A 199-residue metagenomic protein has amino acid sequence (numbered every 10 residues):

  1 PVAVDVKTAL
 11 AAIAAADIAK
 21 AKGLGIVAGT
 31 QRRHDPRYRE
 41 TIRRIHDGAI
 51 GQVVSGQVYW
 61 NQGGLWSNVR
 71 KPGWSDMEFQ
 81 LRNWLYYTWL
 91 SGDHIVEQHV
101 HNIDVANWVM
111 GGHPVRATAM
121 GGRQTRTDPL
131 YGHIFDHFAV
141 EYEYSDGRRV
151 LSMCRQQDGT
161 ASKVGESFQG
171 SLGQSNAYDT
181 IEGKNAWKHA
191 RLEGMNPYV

Functional and structural regions predicted by a protein language model:
V2-L24: Rossmann-fold NAD(P)-binding glycine/threonine-rich loop
A9-I13, H34, Y38, H137: Amphipathic alpha-helical segments in well-structured domains
K22-A28, R32-G132, D158-S167, Q174-N176 (+1 more regions): Predominantly a Rossmann-like dinucleotide-binding segment in NAD(P)-dependent oxidoreductases
V105, H137, G147-V150: Acidic, glycine-rich segments within the central catalytic cores of soluble metabolic enzymes that bind/position
V140: Residues forming the flavin
S145-G147, L172-G173: Glycine-centered tight beta-turn/hairpin loop motif at sheet-sheet or coil-to-beta transitions
V150, Q156-D158: Phosphate/diphosphate-binding loops
M153, Y178-D179: Short linear motifs in exposed loops
